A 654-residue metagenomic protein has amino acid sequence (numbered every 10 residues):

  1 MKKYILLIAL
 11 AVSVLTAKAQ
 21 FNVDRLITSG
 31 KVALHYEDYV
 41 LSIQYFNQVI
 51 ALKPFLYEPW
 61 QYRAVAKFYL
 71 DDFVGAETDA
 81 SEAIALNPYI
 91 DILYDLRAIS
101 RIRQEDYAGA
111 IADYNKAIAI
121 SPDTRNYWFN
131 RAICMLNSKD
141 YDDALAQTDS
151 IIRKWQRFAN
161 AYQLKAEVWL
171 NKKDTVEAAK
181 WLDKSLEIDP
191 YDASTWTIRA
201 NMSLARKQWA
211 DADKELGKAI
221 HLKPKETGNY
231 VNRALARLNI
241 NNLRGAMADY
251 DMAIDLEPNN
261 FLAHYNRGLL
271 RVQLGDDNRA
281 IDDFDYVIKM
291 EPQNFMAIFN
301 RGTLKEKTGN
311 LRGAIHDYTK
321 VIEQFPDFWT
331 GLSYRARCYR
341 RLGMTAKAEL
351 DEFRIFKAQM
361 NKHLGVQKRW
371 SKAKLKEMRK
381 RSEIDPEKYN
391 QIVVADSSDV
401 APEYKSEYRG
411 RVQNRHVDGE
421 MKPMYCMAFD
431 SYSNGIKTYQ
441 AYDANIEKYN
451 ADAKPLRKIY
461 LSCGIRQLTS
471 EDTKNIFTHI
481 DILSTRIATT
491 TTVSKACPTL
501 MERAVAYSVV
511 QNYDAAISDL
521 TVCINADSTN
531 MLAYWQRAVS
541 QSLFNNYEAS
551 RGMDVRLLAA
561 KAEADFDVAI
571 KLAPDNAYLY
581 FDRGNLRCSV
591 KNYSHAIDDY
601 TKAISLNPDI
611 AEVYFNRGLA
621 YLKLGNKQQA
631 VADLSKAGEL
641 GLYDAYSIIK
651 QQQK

Functional and structural regions predicted by a protein language model:
N22-D24, Y57-E58, D91-I92, T124-N126 (+12 more regions): Helix-start (N-cap) detector for alpha-helical repeat units in TPR-like alpha-solenoids, especially tetratricopeptide
T28, Y62, D95-L96, N130 (+11 more regions): Canonical tetratricopeptide repeat
H35-Y36, Y69-L70, R103, N137-S138 (+10 more regions): Register position in tetratricopeptide repeats
Y39, F46, A80, Y114 (+15 more regions): Hydrophobic/aromatic packing residues within the alpha-helices of TPR/SEL1-like helical repeat arrays
K307, E323, D327-T499, K654: Eukaryotic alpha-helical solenoid repeat scaffolds
